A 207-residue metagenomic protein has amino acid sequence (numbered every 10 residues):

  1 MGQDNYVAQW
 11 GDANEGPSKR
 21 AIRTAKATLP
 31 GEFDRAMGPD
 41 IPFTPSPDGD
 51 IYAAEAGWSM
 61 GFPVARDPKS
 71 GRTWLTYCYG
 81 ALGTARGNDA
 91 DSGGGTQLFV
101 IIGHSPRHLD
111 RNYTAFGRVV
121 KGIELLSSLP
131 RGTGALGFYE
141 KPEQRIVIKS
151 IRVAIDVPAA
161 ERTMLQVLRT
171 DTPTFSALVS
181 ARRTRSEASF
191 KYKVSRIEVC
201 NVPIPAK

Functional and structural regions predicted by a protein language model:
M1-K207: Cyclophilin-like peptidyl-prolyl cis-trans isomerases
